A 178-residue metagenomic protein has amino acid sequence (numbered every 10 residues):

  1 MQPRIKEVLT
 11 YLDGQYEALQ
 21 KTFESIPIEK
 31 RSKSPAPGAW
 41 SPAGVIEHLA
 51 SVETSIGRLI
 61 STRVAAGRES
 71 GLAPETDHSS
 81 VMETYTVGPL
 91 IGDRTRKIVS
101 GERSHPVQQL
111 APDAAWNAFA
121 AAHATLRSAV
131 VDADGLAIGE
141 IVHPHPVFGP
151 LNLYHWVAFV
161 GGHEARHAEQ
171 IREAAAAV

Functional and structural regions predicted by a protein language model:
M1-E17: Extreme N-terminal tail/first-helix region
M1-I5, F23, G57-E75, S100-N117: Charged, low-complexity, helix/coiled-coil-prone segments
I5, L12, P42, A115-F119 (+1 more regions): Hydrophobic packing residues in well-ordered alpha-helices of helical domains and bundles
Q15, T22, S80-A137: Acidic/histidine-rich alpha-helical segments that form the ligand environment of transition-metal centers
E24-R31: Short, flexible helix-adjacent loops and helix caps
S32-L90, A124-V178: Short, contiguous alpha-helical
